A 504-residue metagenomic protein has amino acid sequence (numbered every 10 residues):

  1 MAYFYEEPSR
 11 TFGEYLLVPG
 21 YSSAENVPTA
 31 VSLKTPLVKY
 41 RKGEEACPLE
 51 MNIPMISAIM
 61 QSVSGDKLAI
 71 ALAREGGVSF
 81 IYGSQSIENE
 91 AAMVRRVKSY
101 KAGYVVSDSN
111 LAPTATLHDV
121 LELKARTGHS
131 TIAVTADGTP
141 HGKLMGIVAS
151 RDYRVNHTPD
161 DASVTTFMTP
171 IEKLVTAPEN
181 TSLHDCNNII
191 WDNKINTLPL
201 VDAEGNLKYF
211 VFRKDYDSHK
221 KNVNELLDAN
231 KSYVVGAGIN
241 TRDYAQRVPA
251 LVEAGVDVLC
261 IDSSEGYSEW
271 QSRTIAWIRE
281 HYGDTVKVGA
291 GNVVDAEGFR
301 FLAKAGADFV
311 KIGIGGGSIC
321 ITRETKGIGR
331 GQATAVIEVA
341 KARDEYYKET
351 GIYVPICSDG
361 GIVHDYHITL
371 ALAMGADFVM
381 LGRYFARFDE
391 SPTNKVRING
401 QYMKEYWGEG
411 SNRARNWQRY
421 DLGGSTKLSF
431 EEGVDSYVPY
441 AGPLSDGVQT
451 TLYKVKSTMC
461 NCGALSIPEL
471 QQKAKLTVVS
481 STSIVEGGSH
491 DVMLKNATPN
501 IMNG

Functional and structural regions predicted by a protein language model:
M1-Y21, S109-L111, A177-P178, H184-N188 (+3 more regions): Alpha/beta catalytic cores of nucleotide-metabolism and tRNA/nucleoside-modifying enzymes
T29-M51, A58-M60, N89-H129, V134-D137 (+5 more regions): Bateman/CBS regulatory modules and CBS-like beta-alpha motifs in cytosolic regions of diverse proteins
E44-P48, A73, K98, L121-A125 (+8 more regions): Surface-exposed amphipathic alpha-helices with a cationic face
P48-S57, G103-D108, D228-A237, R279-V294 (+2 more regions): Short beta-strand/loop segments at the ligand-binding rim of alpha/beta enzyme cores
K67-I70, Y244-A254, V288, V294-I312 (+1 more regions): Catalytic cores of alpha/beta
R74-N89, V256-S268, D308-K326, I362-K395: Glycine-rich phosphate-binding active-site loops on the catalytic face of alpha/beta enzymes
F80-Q85, N110-L111, T131-A133, T176-A177 (+6 more regions): Catalytic beta/alpha-barrel core
Q85-R95, H141, N156-H157, D161 (+6 more regions): Active-site-adjacent beta->alpha loops and helix N-cap segments on the catalytic face of soluble alpha/beta enzymes
